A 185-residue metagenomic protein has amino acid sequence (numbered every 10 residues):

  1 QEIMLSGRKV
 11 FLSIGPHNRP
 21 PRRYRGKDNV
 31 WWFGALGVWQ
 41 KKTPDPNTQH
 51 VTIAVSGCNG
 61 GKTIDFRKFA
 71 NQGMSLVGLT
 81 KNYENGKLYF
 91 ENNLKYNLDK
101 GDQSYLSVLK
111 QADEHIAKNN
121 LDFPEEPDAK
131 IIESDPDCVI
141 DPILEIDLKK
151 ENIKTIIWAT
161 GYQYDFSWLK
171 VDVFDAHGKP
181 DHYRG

Functional and structural regions predicted by a protein language model:
Q1-G185: Flavin (primarily FAD) cofactor-binding/catalytic cores of flavoenzymes
